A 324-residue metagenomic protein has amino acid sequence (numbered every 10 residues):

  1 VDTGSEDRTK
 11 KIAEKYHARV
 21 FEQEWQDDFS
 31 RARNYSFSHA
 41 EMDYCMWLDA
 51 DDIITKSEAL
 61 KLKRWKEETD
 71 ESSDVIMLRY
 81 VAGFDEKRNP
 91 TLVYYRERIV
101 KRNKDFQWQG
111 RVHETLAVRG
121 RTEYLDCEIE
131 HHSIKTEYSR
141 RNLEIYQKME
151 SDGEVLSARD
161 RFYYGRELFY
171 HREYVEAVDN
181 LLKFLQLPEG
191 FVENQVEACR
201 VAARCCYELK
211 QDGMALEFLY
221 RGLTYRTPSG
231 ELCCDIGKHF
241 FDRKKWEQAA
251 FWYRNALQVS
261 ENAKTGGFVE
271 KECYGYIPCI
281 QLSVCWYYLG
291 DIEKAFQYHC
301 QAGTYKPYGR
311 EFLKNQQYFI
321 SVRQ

Functional and structural regions predicted by a protein language model:
D2-E14, W25, D49: A conserved acidic beta->alpha catalytic loop
E24-A32, F37, A295: A short, glycine-/small-residue-rich helix N-cap motif at loop->alpha-helix starts within glycosyltransferase
R31-F37, I54-K183, E189: Catalytic-site signature of metal-activated, phosphate-bearing donor transferases, centered on the GT-A/GT-A-like
C45: Short aromatic/hydrophobic "clamp" motif used to bind/position activated sugar donors
Y163, V201, D235-K238, D242 (+3 more regions): "A position-specific structural signal for the A-helix of alpha-solenoid helical repeats
